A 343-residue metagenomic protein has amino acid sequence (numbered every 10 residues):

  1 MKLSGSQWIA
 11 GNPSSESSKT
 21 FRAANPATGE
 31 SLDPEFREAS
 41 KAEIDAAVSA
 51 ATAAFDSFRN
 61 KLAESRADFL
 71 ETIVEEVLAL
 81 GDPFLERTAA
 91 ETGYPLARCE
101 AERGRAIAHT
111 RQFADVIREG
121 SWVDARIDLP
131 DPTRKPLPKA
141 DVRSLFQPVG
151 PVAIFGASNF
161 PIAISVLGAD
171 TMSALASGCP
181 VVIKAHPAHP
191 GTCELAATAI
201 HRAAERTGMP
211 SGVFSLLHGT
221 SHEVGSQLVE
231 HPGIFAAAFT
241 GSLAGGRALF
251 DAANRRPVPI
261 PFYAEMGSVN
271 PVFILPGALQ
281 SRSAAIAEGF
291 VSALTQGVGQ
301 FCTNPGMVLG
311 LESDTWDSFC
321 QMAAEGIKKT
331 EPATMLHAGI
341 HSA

Functional and structural regions predicted by a protein language model:
M1-L137: N-terminal Rossmann-like NAD(P)+-binding subdomain of aldehyde/semialdehyde dehydrogenases
G29, R66, T88, G178 (+4 more regions): Residue-level signal for inorganic ion chemistry
D124-T207: Conserved small-residue-rich beta-alpha loop and adjacent elements that most often cradle the phosphate/pyrophosphate
D141-V142, S215-A238: A structured beta-alpha segment of the ubiquitous adenosine-cofactor-binding alpha/beta core
F155, T220, T240, L311: Conserved residues at the C-terminal ends of beta-strands
F160, G219-E223, A244-G245: Short acidic loop-to-helix transition motifs that present clustered carboxylates
S177-V182, G208-S211, V229-A236: Short, surface-exposed connector motifs at secondary-structure boundaries
A199-R202, A244-A343: ALDH superfamily catalytic-core signature
